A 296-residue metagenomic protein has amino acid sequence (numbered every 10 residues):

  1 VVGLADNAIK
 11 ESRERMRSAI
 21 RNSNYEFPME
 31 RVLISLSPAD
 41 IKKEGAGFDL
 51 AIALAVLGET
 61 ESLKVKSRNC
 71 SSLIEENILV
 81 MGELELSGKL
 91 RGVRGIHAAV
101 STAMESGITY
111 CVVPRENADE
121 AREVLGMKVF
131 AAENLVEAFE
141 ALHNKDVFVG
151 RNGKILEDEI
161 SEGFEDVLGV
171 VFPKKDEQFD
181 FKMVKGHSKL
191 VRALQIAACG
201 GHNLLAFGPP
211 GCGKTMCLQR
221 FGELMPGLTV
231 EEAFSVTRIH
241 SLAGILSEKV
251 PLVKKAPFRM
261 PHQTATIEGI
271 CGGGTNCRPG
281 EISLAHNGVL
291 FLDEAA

Functional and structural regions predicted by a protein language model:
V1-L205, P209-M216, V253: Peripheral, non-AAA+ core regions of ATP-driven protein-machinery
F130, K182-M183, F207-P210, G222 (+3 more regions): Glycine- and other small-residue-rich loops at beta-strand/loop junctions that grip anionic moieties
L142, M225, T237-H240, H262 (+2 more regions): Hydrophobic aliphatic residues
V170, K174-E177, E232-F234, R238-L242 (+2 more regions): AAA+ P-loop NTPase catalytic core
L205-S247: Walker A/P-loop
V250-G272, N276: Inter-Walker segment of RecA-like/P-loop motor cores
H262, T266, R278-A296: Conserved AAA+/SF3 P-loop NTPase catalytic/coupling segment centered on the Walker-B
